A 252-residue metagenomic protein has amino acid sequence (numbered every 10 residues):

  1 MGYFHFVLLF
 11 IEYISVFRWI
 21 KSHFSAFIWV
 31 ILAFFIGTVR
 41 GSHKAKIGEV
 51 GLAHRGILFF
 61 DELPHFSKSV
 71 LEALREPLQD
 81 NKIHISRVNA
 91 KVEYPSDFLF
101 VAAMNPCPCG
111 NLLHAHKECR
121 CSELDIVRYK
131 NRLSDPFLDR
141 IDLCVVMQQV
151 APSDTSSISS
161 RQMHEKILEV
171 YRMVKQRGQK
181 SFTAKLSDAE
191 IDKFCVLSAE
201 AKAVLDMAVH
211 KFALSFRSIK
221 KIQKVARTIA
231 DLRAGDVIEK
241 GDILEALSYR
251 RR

Functional and structural regions predicted by a protein language model:
M1, V7-L9, V16-I36: AAA+/P-loop NTPase substrate/partner-engagement loops
F27-I28, V39, S86, V101: Residues in well-ordered beta-strands of folded domains
V30-I31, L52-A53, P95: A structural signal for short secondary-structure junctions
F35-G37, R120-C121: Short, flexible loop segments at the rims of nucleotide/cofactor-binding pockets, characterized by
I36-I57: Conserved alpha-helical scaffold flanking the Walker A/P-loop in AAA+ ATPase domains
K44-A45, K68-R252: Basic, amphipathic alpha-helical bundle interface domains used for macromolecular binding and assembly
R55, D61-E62, A73: Walker B catalytic acidic pair
